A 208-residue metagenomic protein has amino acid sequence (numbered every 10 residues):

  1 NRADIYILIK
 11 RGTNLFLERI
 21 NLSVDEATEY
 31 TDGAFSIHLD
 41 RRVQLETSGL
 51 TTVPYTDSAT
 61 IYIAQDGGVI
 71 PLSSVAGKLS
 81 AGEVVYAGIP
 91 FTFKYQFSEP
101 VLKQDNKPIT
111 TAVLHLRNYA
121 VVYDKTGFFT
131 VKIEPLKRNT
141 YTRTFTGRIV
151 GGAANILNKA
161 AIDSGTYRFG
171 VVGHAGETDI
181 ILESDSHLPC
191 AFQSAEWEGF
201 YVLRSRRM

Functional and structural regions predicted by a protein language model:
N1-M208: Beta-sheet repeat architectures centered on beta-propellers
